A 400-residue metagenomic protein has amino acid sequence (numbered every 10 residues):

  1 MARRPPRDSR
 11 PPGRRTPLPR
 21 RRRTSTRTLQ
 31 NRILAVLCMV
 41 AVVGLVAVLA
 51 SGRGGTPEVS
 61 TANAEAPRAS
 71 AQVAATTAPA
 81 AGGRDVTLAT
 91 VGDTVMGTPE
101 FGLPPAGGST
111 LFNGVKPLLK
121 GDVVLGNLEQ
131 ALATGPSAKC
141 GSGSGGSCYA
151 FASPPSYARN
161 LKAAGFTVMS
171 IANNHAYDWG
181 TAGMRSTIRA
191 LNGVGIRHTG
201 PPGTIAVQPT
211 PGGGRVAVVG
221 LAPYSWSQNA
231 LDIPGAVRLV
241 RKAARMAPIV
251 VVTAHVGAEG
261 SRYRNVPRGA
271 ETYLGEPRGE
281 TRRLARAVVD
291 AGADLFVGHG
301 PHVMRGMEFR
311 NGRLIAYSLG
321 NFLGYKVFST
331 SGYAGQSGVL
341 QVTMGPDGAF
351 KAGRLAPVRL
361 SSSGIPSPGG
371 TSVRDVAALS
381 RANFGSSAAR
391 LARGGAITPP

Functional and structural regions predicted by a protein language model:
A2-R23, Q30-P400: Acidic, metal/ion-coordinating pockets
